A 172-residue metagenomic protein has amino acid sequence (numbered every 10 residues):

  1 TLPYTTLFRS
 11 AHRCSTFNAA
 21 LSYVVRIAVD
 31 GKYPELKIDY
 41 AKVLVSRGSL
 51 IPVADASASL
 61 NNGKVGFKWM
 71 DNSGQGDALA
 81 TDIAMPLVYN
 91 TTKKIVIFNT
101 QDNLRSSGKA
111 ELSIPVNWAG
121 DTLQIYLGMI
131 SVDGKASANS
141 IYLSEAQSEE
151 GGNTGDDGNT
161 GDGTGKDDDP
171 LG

Functional and structural regions predicted by a protein language model:
L2-L7: Short, small-residue-biased leader/transition segments that mark boundaries at the very start of proteins
S10-P170: Charged linear interaction tracts used for macromolecular binding and regulation
